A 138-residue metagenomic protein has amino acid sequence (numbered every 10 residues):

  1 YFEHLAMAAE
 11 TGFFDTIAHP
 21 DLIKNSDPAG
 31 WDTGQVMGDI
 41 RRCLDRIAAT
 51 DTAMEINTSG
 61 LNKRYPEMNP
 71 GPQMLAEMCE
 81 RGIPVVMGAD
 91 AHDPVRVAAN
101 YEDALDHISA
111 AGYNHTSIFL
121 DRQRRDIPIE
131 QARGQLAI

Functional and structural regions predicted by a protein language model:
Y1-G30: Hydrophobic, aromatic-enriched interface-forming segments
G30-I138: Charged catalytic cores and adjacent phosphate/nucleic-acid-binding surfaces used for phosphate/nucleic-acid chemistry
